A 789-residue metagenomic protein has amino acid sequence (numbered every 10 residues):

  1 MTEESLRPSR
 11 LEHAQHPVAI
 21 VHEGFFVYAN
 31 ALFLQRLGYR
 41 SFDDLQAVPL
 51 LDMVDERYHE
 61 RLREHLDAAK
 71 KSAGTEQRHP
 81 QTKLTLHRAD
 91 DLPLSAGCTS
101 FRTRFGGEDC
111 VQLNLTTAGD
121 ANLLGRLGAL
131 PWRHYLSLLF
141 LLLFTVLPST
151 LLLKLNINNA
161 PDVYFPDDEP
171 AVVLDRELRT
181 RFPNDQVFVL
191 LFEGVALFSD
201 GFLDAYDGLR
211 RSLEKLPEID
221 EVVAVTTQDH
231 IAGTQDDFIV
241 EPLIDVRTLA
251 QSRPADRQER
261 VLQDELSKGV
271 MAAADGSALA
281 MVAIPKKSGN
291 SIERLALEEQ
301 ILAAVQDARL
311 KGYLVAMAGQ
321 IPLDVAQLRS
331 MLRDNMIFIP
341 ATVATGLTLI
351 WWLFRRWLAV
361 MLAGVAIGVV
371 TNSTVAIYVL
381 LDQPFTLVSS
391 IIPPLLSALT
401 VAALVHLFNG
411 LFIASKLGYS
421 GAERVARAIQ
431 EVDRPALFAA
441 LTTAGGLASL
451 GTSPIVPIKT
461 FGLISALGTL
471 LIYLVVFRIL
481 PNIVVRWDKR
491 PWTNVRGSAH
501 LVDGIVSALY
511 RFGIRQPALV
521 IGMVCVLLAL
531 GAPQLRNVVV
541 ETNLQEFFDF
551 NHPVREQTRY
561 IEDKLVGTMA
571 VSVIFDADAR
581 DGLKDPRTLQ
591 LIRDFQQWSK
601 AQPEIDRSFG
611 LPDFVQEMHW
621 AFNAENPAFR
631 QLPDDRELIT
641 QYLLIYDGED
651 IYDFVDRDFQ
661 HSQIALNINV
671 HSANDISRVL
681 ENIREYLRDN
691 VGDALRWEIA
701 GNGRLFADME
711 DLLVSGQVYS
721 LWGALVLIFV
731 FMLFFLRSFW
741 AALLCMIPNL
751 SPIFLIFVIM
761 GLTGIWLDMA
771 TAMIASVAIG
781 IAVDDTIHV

Functional and structural regions predicted by a protein language model:
D44-R57: PAS-family sensory/regulatory domains
C98-N114: Short loop/turn elements at sensory-signaling interfaces that couple input to output
D120-L142, A426, L474-L528: Interfacial helix-loop-helix hairpins and adjacent transmembrane helices of multi-pass alpha-helical membrane proteins
L153-A196, L203, L249-M271, Y510-I514 (+3 more regions): Solvent-exposed, non-transmembrane loop/terminal regulatory segments of multi-pass membrane proteins
R176, T180, T248-W357, Q590-R593 (+1 more regions): Extracytoplasmic
L332-F385, S453-V456, Y719-G764: Interfacial segments of transmembrane alpha-helices in multi-pass membrane proteins
L380, S397-N409, D433-T452, P457-S498 (+1 more regions): Transmembrane alpha-helices and their membrane-interface boundaries in multi-pass membrane transporters and channels
A414-L441: Helix-loop junctions and hydrophobic alpha-helical segments within the transmembrane domains of large membrane
